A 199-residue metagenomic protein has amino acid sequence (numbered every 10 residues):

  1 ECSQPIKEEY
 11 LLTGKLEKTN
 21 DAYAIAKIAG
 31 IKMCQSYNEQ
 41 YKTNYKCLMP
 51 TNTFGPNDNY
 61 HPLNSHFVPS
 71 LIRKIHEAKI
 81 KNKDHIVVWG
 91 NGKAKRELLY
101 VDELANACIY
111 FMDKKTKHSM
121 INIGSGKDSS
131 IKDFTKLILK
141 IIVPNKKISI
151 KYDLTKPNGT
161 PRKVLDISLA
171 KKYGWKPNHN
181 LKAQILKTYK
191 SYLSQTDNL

Functional and structural regions predicted by a protein language model:
E1-L63: Catalytic helix-loop patch of NAD(P)-dependent Rossmann-fold dehydrogenases
P5-E9, N64-H66, A105, L139-K140: Glycine-rich, phosphate-binding/catalytic loops in enzymes
D21, P62, H66, S130 (+1 more regions): Amphipathic alpha-helical recognition patches that constitute DNA-binding helices
I28-Q35, E39, V68-R73, A105-N106 (+1 more regions): Conserved active-site helix of classical SDR/Rossmann-fold NAD(P)-dependent CH-OH oxidoreductases
E77-L199: C-terminal substrate-binding subdomain of Rossmann-fold SDR/epimerase-dehydratase oxidoreductases
